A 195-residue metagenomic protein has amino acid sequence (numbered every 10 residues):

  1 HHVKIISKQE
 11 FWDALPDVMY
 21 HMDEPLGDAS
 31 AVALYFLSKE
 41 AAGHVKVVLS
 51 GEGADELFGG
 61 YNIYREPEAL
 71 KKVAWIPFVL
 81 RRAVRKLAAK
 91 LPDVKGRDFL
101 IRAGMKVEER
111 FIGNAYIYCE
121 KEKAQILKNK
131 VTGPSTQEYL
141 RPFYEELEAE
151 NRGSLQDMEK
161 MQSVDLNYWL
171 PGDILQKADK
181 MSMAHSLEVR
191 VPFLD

Functional and structural regions predicted by a protein language model:
H1-R141, K180-L194: ATP-dependent adenylate-handling active sites, centered on carboxylate activation for C-N bond formation
L15-M19, Q162-L170: Short alpha-helical scaffolding segments that buttress acidic/His motifs in well-ordered protein cores
G27, R152-D165: Structural motif
A41, Q162, L175: A short catalytic or substrate-binding loop motif that flags glycine-/basic-rich loops and adjacent residues that bind
E138-E150: A short, charged helix-loop
L166-K180: Short Ser/Thr-interspersed hydrophobic loop/turn segments at strand-loop and sheet-helix junctions that line or gate
